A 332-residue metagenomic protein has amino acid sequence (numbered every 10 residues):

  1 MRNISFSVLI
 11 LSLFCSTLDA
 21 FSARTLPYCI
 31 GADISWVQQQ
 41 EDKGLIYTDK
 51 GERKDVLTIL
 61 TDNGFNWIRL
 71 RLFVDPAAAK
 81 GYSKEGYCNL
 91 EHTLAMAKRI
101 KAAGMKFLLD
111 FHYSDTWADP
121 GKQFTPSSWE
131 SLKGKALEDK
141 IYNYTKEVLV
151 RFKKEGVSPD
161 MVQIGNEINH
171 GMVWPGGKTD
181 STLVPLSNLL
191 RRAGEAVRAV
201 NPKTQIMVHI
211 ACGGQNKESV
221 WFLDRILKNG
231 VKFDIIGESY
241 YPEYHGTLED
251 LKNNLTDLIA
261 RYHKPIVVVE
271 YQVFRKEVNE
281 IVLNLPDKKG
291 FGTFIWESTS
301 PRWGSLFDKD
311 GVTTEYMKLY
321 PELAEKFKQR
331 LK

Functional and structural regions predicted by a protein language model:
S5-S16: Bacterial N-terminal signal peptides
L18-F21: Sec/Tat signal peptide C-region and signal peptidase I cleavage site
R24-A103, S114-K140: N-terminal substrate-binding region of glycoside hydrolase catalytic domains
T25-L26, D55-G64, A95-A103, V150-V157 (+4 more regions): Acidic (Asp/Glu)-rich catalytic clusters
Y28-I34, I68-L70, F107-F111, D160-I164 (+4 more regions): Hydrophobic faces of well-ordered beta-strands that scaffold small-molecule active sites in alpha/beta enzyme cores
S35-V37, F73-D75, H112-T116, I164-N169 (+4 more regions): Active-site beta-loop-alpha junctions enriched in small/polar residues
S83, C88-L94, A118-I226, G230-F233 (+3 more regions): Active-site cleft segment of glycoside hydrolase catalytic domains centered on the general acid/base Glu
E243-H245, K264-K332: Substrate-binding cleft of secreted/luminal carbohydrate-active enzymes
